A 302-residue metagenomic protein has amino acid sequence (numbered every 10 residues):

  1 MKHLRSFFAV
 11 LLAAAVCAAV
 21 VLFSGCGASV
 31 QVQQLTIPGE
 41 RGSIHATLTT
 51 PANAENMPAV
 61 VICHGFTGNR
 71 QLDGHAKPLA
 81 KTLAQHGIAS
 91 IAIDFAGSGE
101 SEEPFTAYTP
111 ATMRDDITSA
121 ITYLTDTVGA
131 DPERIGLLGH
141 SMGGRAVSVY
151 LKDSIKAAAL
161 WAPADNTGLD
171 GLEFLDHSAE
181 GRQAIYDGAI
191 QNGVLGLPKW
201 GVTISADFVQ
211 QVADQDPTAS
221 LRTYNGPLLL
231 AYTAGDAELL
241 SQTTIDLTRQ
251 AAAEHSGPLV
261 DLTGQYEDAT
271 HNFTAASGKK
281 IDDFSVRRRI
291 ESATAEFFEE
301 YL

Functional and structural regions predicted by a protein language model:
A28-A54: N-terminal cap/lid segment of alpha/beta-hydrolase-fold proteins
I44, I155-F297: The alpha/beta-hydrolase serine catalytic core
M57, H64-N69: Active-site glycine-rich loops that stabilize anionic/oxyanionic intermediates across multiple enzyme folds
G68-A80, F95, Q242-T243: The serine-hydrolase catalytic nucleophile loop
A80-E102: Conserved alpha/beta-hydrolase
A107-V128: Alpha/beta-hydrolase active-site loop
G129-S141: Alpha/beta-hydrolase fold nucleophile elbow
G144-S154: Short glycine-enriched nucleophile-adjacent loop and the immediately C-terminal alpha-helix near the catalytic center
